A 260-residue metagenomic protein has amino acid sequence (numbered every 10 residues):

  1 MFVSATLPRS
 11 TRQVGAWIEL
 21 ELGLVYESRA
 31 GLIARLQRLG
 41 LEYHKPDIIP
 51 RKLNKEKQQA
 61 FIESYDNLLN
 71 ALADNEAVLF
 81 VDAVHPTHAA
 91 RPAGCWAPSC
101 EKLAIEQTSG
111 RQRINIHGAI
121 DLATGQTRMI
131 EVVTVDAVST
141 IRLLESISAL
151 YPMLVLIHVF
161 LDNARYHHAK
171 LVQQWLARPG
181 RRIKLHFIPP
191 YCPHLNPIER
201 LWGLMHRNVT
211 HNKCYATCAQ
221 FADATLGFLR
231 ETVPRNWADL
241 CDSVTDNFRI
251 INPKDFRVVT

Functional and structural regions predicted by a protein language model:
M1-S28, L72: A short, amphipathic alpha-helix used for macromolecular contacts
V14, L32, D82, G118-A119 (+6 more regions): Generic structural signal for small/hydrophobic residues in well-ordered secondary structure, especially within
E27-G40: Major-groove recognition helix of helix-turn-helix-like DNA-binding domains
G31, D74-E76, I198-T260: C-terminal anion-handling pockets and recognition modules
K55, D162-N163, K170, H186-T210 (+1 more regions): RNase H-like two-metal-ion nuclease catalytic core shared by retroviral integrases and related mobile-element nucleases
A60-E145, D246, I251-T260: Extended, low-complexity cationic-aromatic segments
K102-S109, A177-P197, C214: RNase H-like polynucleotidyl transferase catalytic core
S139-I157: Short, basic/hydrophobic alpha-helical segments
